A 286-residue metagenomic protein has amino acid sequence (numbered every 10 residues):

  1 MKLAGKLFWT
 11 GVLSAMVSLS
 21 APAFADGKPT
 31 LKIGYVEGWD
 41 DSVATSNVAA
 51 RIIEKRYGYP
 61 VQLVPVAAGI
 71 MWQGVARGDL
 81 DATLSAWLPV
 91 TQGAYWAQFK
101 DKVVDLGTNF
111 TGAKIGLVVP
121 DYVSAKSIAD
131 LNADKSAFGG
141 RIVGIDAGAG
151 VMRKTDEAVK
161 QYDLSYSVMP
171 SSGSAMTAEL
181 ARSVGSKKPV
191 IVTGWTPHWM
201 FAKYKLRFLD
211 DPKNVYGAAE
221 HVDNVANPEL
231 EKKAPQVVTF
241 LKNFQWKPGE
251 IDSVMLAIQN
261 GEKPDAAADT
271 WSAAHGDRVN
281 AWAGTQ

Functional and structural regions predicted by a protein language model:
A23-I33, N132-G139, D277-Q286: Immediate post-signal peptide segment of exported/extracytoplasmic ligand-binding proteins
K28-N47, A67-A68: Extracytoplasmic "Venus flytrap"
W39-D40, Q62-G74, V168-E179: Short helix-initiation/N-cap motifs at beta->coil->alpha
A44, E157-Y166, P170-K187, A219-H221 (+2 more regions): An extracytoplasmic/periplasmic, membrane-proximal ligand-sensing/linker region
A49-G58, A133-V168, A273: Ligand-binding cleft/hinge of the Venus flytrap
L84-F99, R182-R207: A ligand-binding cleft/hinge motif common to bilobed small-molecule-binding domains
K100-G148: A conserved helix-loop-strand patch within extracytoplasmic ligand-binding domains of the periplasmic binding
K114-S124, E220-K233: A bilobed periplasmic-binding-protein/Venus flytrap-type ligand-binding module shared by bacterial periplasmic
